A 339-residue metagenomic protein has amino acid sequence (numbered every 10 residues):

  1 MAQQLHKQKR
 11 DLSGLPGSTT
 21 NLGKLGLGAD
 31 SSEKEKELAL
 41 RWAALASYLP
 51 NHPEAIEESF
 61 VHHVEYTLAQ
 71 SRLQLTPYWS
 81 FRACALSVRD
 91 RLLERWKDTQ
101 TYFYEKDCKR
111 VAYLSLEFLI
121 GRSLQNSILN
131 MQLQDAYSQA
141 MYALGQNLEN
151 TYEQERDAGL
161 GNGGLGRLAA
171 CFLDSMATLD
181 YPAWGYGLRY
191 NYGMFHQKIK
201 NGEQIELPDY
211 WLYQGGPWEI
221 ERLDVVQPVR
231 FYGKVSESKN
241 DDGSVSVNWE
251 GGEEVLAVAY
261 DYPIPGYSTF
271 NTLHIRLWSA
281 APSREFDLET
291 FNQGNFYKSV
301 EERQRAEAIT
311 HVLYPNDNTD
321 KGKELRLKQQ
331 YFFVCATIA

Functional and structural regions predicted by a protein language model:
A2-A339: A conserved ligand/cofactor-binding region detector
